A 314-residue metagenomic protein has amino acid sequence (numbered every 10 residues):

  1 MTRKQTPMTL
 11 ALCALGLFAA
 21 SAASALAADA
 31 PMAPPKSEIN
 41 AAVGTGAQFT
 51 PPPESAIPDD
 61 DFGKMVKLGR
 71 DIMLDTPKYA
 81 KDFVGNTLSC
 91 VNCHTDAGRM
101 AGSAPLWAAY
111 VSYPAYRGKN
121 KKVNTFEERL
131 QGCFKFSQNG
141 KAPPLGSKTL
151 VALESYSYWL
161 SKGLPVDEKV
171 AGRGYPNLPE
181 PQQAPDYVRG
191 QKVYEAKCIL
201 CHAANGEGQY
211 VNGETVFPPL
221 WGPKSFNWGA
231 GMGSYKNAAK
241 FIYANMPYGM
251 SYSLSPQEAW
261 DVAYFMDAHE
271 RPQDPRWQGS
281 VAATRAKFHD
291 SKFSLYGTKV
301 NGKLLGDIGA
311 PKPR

Functional and structural regions predicted by a protein language model:
T2-R70, T76, A115-V188, G297-R314: Post-cleavage N-terminal segment of exported redox proteins
D61-A97, P181-F217, Y235: Sequence/structural segment immediately N-terminal to covalent heme-attachment motifs in c-type and related
G63-L68, I72, M100-P143, L153 (+1 more regions): Extracytoplasmic electron-transfer domains, predominantly the class I c-type cytochrome c fold
K78-G85, K141-G146, V166-V170, M250-Q257 (+1 more regions): Surface-exposed patches in mature extracellular/periplasmic domains of secreted proteins
L88, N92, K148, A152-S155 (+1 more regions): Amphipathic alpha-helical interaction segments
V91-M100, Y158, C201-G208, W221 (+2 more regions): Detector for the c-type heme attachment site
R189, A196, L200-C201, G206-G208 (+4 more regions): C-terminal cap of thioredoxin/glutaredoxin-like
Q273-R314: A cross-kingdom marker for long, charged
